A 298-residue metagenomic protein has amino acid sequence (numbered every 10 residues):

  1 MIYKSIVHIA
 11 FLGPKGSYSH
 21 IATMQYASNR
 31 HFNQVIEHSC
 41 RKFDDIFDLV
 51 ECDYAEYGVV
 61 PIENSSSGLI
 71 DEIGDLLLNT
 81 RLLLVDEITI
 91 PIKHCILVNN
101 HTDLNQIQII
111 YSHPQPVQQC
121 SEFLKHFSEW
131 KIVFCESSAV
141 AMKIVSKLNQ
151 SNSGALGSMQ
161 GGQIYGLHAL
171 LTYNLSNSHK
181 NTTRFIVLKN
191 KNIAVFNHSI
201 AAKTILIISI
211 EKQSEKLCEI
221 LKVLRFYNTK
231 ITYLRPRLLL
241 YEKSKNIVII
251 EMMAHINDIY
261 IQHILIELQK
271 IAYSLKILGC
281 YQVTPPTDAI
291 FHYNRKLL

Functional and structural regions predicted by a protein language model:
M1-L298: Domain-level signature for soluble enzymes in the chorismate/prephenate branch of the shikimate pathway
